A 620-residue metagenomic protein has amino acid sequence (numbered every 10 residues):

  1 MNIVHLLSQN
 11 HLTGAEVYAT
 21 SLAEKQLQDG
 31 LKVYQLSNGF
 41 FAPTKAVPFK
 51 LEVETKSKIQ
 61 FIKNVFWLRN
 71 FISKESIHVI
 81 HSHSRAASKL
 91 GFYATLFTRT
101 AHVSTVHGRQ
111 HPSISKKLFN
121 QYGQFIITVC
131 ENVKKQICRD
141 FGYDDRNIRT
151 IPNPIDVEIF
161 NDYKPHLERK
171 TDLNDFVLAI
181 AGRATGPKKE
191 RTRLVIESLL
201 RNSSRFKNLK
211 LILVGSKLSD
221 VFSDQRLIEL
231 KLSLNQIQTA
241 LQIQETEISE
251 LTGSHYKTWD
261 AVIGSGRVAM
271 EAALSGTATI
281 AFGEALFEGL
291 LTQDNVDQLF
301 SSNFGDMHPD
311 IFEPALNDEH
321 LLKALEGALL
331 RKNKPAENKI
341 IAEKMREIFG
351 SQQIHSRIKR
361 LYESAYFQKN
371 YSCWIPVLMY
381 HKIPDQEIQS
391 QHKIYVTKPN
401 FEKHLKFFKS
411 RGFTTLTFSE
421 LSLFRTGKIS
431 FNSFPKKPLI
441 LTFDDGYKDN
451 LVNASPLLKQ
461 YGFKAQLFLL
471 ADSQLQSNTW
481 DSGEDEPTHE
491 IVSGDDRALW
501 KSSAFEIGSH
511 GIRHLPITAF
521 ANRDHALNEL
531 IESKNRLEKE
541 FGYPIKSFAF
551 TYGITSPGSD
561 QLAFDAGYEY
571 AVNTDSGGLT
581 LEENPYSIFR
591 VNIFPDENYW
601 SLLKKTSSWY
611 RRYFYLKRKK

Functional and structural regions predicted by a protein language model:
V4, K170-L200, L211-I212: Conserved donor-binding/catalytic core segment of Leloir-type glycosyltransferases
H5-I62, G215-R226: N-terminal strand-loop element at the rim of the active site of nucleotide-sugar-dependent glycosyltransferases
G14, P165, D310-E363: A charged, aromatic-enriched C-terminal amphipathic alpha-helix characteristic of glycosyltransferases across folds
S82-S88, V106: Short His-centered aromatic/hydrophobic patch
G123-I148, I155-I159: A short, active-site helix/loop in glycosyltransferases that binds the activated sugar's phosphate group
R139, R146, P154-K170, G186-E190: Acidic anion/phosphate-binding donor-loop and adjacent secondary structure in glycosyltransferase catalytic cores
S223-I248: Nucleotide-activated donor-binding/catalytic signature segment of Leloir-type glycosyltransferases, i.e., the conserved
N370-T442, K448-D449, T518-K620: C-terminal active-site subregion of NodB/CE4 polysaccharide deacetylases
